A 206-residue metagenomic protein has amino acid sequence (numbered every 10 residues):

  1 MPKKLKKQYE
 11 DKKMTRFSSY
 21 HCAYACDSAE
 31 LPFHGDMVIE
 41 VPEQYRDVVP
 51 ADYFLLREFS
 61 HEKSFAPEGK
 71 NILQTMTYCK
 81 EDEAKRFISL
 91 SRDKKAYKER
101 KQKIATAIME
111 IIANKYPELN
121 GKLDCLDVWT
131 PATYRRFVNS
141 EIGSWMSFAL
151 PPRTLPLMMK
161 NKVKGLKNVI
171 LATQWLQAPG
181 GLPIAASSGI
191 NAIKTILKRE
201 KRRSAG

Functional and structural regions predicted by a protein language model:
M1-E68: Mid-domain catalytic core of redox enzymes that form a hydrophobic substrate pocket/lid adjacent to a catalytic redox
A29, E83, Y116, I196-E200: A generic secondary-structure signal for well-formed alpha-helical elements
E30, E68, I72-L73, D93-A132: Flavin-binding catalytic cores
E30-M37, L119-L123, K201-A205: Acidic/polar loop patches that form or flank catalytic/metal-binding clefts of enzymes that bind anionic ligands
G69-K80, G165-K167: Short coil-to-beta-strand
D82-I88: Short acidic/His/Gly/Ser-rich catalytic and metal-binding motifs that mark active-site loops of diverse hydrolases
N114, E118-A178: A glycine-rich dinucleotide-binding beta-alpha-beta segment and adjacent secondary-structure elements that constitute
L166, Q174-E200: A conserved FAD-binding loop/helix module that cradles the flavin
